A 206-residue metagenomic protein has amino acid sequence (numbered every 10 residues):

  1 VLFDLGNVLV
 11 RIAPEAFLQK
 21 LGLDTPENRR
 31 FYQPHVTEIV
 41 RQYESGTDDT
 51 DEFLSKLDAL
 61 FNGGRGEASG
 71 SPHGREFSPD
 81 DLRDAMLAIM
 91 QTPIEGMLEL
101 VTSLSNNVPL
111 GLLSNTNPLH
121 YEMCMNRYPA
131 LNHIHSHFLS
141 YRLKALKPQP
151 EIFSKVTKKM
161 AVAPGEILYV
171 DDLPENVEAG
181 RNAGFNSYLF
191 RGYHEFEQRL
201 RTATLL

Functional and structural regions predicted by a protein language model:
V1, N117-P118, E122-L206: Asp-based, Mg2+/Mn2+-dependent phosphohydrolase catalytic module
V1-L98, N106, N117, T202: N-terminal helical cap/lid subdomain that shapes the substrate entry/recognition surface in HAD-like hydrolases
D4-N7, G46, L104, L112 (+2 more regions): Generic structural signal for small/hydrophobic residues in well-ordered secondary structure, especially within
G64, N107-V108, L131, A163: Secondary-structure boundary/capping positions in well-ordered alpha/beta enzyme cores
N106-N107, A183: Conserved dinucleotide-binding and phosphotransfer motif residues
P109-G111, N186: Proline-centered loop/turn at the N-terminus of a beta-strand
